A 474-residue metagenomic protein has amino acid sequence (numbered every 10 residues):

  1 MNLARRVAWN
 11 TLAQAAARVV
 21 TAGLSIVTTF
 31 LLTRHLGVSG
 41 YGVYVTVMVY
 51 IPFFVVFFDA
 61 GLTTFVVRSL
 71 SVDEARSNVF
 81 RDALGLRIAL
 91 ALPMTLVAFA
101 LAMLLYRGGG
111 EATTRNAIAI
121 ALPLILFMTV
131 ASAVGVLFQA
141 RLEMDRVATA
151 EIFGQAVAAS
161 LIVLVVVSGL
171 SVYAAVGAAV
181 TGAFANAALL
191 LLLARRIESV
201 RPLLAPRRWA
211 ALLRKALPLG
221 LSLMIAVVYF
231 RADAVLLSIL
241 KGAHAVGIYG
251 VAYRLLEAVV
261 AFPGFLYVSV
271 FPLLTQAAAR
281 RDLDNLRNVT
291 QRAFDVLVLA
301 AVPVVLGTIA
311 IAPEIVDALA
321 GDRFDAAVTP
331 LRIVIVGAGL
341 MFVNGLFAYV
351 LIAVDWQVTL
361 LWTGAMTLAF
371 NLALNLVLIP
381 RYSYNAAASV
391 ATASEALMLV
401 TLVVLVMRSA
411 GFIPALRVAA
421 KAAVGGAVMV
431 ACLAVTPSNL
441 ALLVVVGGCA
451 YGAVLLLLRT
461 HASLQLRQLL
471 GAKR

Functional and structural regions predicted by a protein language model:
M1-V7, V172, A188-F230, A234 (+4 more regions): Interhelical loop/hinge segments that connect adjacent transmembrane helices in multipass membrane
L3-T63, T95, F99, Y106 (+7 more regions): Signature of the first transmembrane helix
A8-A22, V47, D59-M103, N116-A119 (+1 more regions): Membrane-water interface segments that mark the loop-to-transmembrane alpha-helix transition
R18-T28, V45-L70, I125-A133, N186-L189 (+4 more regions): Small-residue-rich midsections of specific transmembrane alpha-helices
F53, F57, L92, L96 (+7 more regions): Alpha-helical transmembrane segments of multi-pass membrane proteins
S69-L86, I248-A365: Specific pore-lining/lateral-gate transmembrane helices of multi-pass inner-membrane transport and insertion machines
I118-A119, A150-R196, K215, A365-N371 (+2 more regions): Hydrophobic alpha-helical transmembrane segments
A415, A434-R474: Membrane-proximal transmembrane or re-entrant/amphipathic helices at the cytosolic face
